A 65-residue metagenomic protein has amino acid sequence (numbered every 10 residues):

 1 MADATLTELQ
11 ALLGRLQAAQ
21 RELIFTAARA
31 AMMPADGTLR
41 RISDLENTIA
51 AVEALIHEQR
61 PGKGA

Functional and structural regions predicted by a protein language model:
M1-Q17: Short, charge/polar-rich alpha-helical segments
A19-E22: A short, structured beta-strand/loop element
I24-A65: Short, charge-rich amphipathic interface segments used for partner binding and complex assembly
